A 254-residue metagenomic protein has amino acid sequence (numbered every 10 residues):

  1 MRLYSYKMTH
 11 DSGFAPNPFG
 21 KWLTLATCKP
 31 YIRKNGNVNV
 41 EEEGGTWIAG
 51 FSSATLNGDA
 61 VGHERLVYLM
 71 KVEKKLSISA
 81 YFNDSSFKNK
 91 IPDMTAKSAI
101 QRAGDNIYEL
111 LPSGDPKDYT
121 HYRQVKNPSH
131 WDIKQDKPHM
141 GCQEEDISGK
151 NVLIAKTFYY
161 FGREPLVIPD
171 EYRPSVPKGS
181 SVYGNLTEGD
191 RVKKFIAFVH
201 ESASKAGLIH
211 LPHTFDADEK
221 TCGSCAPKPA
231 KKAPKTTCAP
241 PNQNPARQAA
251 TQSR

Functional and structural regions predicted by a protein language model:
M1-E42: Compositionally biased, charged N-terminal/linker segments
R2, L66-Y68, K156: Residues that flank catalytic or metal-binding motifs in active/ligand-binding sites
S12-F14, A54, E73-S79, L166-V167: Short loop/turn segments at secondary-structure transitions that flank enzyme active sites
N37-L56: Short coil-to-beta transition motif at edge beta-strands of beta-rich domains
G58-G62: Short consensus segments that form the blades of beta-propeller domains, in both extracellular/periplasmic
E64-K75: Short beta-strand-centered aromatic/proline hotspots
A80-R254: Contiguous surface segments at macromolecular interaction interfaces
